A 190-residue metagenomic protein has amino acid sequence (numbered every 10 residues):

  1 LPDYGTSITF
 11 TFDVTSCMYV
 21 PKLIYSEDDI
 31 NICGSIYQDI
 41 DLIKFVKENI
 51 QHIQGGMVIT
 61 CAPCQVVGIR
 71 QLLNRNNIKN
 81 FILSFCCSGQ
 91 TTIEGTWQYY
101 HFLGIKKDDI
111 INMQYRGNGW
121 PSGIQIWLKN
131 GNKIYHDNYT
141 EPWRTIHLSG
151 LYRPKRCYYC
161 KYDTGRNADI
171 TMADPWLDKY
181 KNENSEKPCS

Functional and structural regions predicted by a protein language model:
L1-S190: Iron-sulfur-associated redox domains of electron-transfer enzymes in respiratory and anaerobic energy metabolism
